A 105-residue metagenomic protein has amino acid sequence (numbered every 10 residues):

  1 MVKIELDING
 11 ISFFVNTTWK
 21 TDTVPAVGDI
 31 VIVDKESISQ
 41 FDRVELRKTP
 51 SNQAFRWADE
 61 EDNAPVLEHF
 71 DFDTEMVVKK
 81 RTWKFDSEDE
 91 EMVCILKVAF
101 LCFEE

Functional and structural regions predicted by a protein language model:
M1-F13: Short, basic/aromatic beta-hairpin or loop at an interaction surface
I4, T74, C94-L96: Hydrophobic residues positioned within well-ordered beta-strands of beta-sheet architectures
F13-T21: Short alpha-helix capping/helix-loop boundary micro-motifs
D22-D29: Short, well-ordered loop/turn sites that connect or cap secondary structure elements
E36-S37: Short, surface-exposed secondary-structure boundary micro-motifs
F41-S87: Short, compositionally biased
K79-K80, S87-E105: Short solvent-exposed strand/turn elements
